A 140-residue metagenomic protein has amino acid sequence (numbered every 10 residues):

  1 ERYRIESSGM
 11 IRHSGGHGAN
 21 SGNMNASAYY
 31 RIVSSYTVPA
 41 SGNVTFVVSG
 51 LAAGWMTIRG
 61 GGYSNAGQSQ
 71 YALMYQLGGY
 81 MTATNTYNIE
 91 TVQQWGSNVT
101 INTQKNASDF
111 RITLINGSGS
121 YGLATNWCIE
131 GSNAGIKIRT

Functional and structural regions predicted by a protein language model:
E1-T37: Intrinsic low-complexity, repeat-rich intrinsically disordered segments enriched in small/flexible residues
R4-E6, S69-G78, A124-N126: Short amphipathic beta-strand/extended segments with alternating polar/hydrophobic composition
I5, I11, V44-V48, M56-G60 (+3 more regions): Hydrophobic beta-strand residues in large extracellular and virion-surface proteins
S8, S35-Y36, S41, I115 (+2 more regions): Compositionally biased, intrinsically disordered low-complexity segments
G9, H17, G62, N116-S118: A broadly conserved detector of short glycine/acidic/proline-rich loop/turn motifs that flank catalytic sites and bind
M24-W55, R59-Y71, M81-K105, S118-S120: Surface-exposed ligand/attachment interfaces on beta-rich extracellular proteins
L51-A53, G61-N65, G78-Y80, W127-G131 (+1 more regions): Extended interaction-bearing regions that mediate binding to partners or small molecules
V92-T140: Low-complexity intrinsically disordered segments
